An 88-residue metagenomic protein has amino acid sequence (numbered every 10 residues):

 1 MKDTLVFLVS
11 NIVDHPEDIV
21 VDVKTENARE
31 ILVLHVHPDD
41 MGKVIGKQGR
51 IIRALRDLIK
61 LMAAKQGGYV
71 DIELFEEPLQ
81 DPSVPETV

Functional and structural regions predicted by a protein language model:
M1-M41, I51-V88: RNA-contacting regions in translation and RNA-metabolism proteins, encompassing KH/S1 modules where present
